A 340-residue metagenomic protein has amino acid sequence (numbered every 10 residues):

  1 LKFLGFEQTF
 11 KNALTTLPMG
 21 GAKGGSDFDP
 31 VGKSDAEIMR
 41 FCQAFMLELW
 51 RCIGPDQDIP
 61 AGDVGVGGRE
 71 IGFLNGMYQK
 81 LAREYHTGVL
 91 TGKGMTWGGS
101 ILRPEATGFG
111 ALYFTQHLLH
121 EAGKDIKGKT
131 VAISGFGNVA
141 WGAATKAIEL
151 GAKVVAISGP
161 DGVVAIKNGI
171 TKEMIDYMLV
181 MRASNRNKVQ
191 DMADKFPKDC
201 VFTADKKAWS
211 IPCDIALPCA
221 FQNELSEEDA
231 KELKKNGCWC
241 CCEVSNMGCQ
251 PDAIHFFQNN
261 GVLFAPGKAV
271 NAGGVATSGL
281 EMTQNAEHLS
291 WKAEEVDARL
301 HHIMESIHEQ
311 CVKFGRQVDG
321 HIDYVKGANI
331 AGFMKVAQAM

Functional and structural regions predicted by a protein language model:
L1-I101, K335-M340: N-terminal ligand-binding/catalytic initiation module
L1-L4, L74, A111-L119, A143 (+3 more regions): Buried hydrophobic packing segments
T16, I53-G62, Y85-G88, A122-T130 (+1 more regions): Flexible, glycine/charged-enriched surface loops at secondary-structure junctions
Q57-A61, Y85-L90, I133, A156-G159 (+5 more regions): General beta-strand structural signal in soluble alpha/beta enzymes
T91-G94, G99-P212: Glycine-rich phosphate/diphosphate-binding loop of Rossmann-like nucleotide-binding domains
L118, E232-M340: Adenosine-phosphate binding glycine-rich loop
G162-F264, A269: Rossmann-like adenosine-cofactor binding region
